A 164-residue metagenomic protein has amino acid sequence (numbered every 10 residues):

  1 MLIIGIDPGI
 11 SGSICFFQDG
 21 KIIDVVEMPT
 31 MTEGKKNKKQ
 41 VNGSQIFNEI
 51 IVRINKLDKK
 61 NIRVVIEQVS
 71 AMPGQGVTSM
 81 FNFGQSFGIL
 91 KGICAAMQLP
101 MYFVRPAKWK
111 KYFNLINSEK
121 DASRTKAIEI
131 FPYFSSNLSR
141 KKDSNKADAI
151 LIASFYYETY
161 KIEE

Functional and structural regions predicted by a protein language model:
M1-E164: Phosphate- and other anionic-substrate recognition elements at nucleic-acid/protein interfaces
